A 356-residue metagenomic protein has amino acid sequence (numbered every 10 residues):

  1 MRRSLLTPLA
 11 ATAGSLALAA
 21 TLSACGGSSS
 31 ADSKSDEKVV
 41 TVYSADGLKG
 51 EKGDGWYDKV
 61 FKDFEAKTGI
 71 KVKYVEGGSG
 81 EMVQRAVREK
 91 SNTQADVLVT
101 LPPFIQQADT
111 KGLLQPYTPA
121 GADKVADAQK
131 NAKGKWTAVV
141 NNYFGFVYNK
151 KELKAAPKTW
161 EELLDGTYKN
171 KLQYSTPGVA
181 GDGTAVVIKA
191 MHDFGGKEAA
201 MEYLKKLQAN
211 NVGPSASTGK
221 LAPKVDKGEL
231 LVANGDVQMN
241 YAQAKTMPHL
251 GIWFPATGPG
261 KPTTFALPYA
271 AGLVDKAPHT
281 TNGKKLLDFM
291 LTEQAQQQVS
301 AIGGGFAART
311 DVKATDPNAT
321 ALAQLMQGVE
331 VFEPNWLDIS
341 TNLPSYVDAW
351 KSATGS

Functional and structural regions predicted by a protein language model:
S4, A11, S33-V97: Conserved N-terminal structural module of periplasmic/extracytoplasmic solute-binding proteins
A20-A24: C-terminal motif of bacterial Sec signal peptides marking the signal peptidase cleavage site
G26-S28: Bacterial signal peptide processing site
Y43-Y57, G78-E81, T93-E229, P262: Extracytoplasmic ligand-binding site segments that recognize negatively charged/polar headgroups
P103-D109, D226, L231-G251: A ligand-binding cleft/hinge motif common to bilobed small-molecule-binding domains
N142, Y203-L207, P214, P248-D275: Periplasmic-binding protein-like
G145-E152, I188-M191, A266-T280, Q298-I302: A bilobed periplasmic-binding-protein/Venus flytrap-type ligand-binding module shared by bacterial periplasmic
V274-E330: Mature extracytoplasmic/periplasmic domains
